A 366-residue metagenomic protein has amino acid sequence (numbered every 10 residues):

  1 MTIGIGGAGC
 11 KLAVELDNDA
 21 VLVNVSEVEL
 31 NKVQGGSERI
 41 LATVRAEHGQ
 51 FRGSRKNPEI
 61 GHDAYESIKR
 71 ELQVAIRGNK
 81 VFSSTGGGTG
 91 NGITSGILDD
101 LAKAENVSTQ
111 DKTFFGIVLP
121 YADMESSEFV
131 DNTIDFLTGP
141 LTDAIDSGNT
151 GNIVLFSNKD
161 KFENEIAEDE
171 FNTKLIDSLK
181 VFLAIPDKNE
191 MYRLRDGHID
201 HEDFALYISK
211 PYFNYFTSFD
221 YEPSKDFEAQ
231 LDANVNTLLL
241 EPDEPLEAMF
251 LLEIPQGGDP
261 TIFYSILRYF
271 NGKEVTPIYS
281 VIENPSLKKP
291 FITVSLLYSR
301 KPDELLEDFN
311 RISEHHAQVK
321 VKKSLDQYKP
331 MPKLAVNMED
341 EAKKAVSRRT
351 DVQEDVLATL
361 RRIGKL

Functional and structural regions predicted by a protein language model:
M1-L366: Tubulin/FtsZ superfamily GTPase core signature
